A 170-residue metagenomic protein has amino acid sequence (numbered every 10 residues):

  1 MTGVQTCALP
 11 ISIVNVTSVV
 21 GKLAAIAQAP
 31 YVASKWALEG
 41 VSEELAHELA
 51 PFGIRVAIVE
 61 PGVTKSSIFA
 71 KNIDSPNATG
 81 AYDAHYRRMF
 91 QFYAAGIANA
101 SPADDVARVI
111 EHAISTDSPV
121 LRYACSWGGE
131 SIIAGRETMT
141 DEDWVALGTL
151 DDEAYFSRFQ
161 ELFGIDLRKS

Functional and structural regions predicted by a protein language model:
M1-L9: Short, small-residue-biased leader/transition segments that mark boundaries at the very start of proteins
N15: Rossmann-fold scaffold of SDR-type NAD(P)-dependent oxidoreductases
S18: Residue(s) in the substrate-gating loop at a strand-loop-helix junction that position the organic substrate next
L23, E44-R55: Active-site-adjacent segment of SDR/Rossmann-fold oxidoreductases
L23-A29: Active-site loop immediately N-terminal to the catalytic Tyr-X3-Lys motif of short-chain dehydrogenase/reductase
S34: Active-site helix of classical SDR
P51-L121: SDR active-site lid
R122-I132: Short-chain dehydrogenase/reductase
